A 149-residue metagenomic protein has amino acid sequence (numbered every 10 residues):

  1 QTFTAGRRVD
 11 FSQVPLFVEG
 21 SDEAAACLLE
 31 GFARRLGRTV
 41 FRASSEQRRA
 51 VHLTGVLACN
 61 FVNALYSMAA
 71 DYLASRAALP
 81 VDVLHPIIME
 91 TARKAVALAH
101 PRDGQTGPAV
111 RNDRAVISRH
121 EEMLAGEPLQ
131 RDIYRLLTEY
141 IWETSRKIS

Functional and structural regions predicted by a protein language model:
Q1, A25, V116: Short, acidic Gly/Pro/Ser/Thr-rich loop/turn segments
Q1, A33, N63, R76 (+3 more regions): Functionally constrained cores in energy, signaling, and assembly domains
Q1-R8: Rossmann-like NAD(P)(H) cofactor-binding subdomain of soluble oxidoreductases
R8-A97: Internal alpha-helical scaffold of NAD(P)-dependent oxidoreductase catalytic cores
V81-S149: NAD(P)-dependent Rossmann-like dehydrogenase/reductase catalytic/cofactor-binding core
